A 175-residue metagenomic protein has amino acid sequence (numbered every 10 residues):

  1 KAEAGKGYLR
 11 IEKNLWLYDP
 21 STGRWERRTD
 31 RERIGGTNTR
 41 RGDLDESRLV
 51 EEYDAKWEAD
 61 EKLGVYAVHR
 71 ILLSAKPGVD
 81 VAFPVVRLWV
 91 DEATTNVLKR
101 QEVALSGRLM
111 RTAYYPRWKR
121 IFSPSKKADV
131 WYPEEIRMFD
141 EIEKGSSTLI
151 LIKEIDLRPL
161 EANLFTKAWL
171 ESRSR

Functional and structural regions predicted by a protein language model:
K1, K13, G36, E46 (+3 more regions): Surface-exposed recognition patches
K1-T39: An acidic-aromatic
T22, D30-T37, D54, P159-L170: C-terminal partner/receptor-binding element of secreted or periplasmic proteins
R28, L44-R48, G64-K167: Gly/Pro-enriched, hydrophobic low-complexity segments that function as extracytoplasmic propeptides/linkers
E32-A67: Hydrophobic, well-structured mid-protein blocks that either form specific transmembrane helices
S174-R175: Short, solvent-exposed mixed-charge patches
